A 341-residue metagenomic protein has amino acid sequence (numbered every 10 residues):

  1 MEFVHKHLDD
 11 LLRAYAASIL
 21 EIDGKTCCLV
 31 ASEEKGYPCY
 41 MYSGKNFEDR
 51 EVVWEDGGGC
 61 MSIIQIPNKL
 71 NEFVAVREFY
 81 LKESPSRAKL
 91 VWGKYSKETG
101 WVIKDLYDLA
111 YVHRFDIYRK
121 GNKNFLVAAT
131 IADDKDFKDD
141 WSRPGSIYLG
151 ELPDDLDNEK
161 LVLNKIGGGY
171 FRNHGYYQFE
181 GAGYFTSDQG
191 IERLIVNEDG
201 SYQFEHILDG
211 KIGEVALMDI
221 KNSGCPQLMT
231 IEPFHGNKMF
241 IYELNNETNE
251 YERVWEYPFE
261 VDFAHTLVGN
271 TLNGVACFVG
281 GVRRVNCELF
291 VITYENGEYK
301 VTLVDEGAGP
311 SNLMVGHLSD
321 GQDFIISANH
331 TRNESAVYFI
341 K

Functional and structural regions predicted by a protein language model:
M1-K341: Beta-propeller-forming repeat regions
